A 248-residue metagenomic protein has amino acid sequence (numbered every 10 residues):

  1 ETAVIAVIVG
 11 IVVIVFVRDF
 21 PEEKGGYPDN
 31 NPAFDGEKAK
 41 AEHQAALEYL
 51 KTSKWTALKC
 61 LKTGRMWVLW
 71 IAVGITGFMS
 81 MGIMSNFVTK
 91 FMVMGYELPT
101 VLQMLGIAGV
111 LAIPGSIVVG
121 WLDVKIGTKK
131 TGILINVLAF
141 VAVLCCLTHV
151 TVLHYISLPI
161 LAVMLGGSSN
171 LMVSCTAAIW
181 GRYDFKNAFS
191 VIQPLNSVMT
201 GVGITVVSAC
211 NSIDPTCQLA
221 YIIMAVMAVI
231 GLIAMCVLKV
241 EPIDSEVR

Functional and structural regions predicted by a protein language model:
E1-V15, L219-V237: Symmetry-related core transmembrane helices of the 12-TM Major Facilitator Superfamily/SLC fold
D19-S53, D244-R248: Flexible cytoplasmic inter-helical loops of multi-pass small-molecule transporters
L58-V119, G203: Extracytoplasmic gate region of multi-pass secondary transporters
F91-M92, L122-D123, V207-P215: Interfacial helix-cap and linker-helix signal at transmembrane-aqueous boundaries of multi-pass secondary transporters
L105, G109, N136, F189-S197: Small-residue-rich transmembrane alpha-helices and their cytosolic helix-loop interfaces in multi-pass secondary
G106-A112, V118-V119, D123-C175: C-terminal transmembrane helical hairpin of 12-TM major facilitator-type secondary transporters
W180-D214: A late C-terminal transmembrane helix in Major Facilitator Superfamily
